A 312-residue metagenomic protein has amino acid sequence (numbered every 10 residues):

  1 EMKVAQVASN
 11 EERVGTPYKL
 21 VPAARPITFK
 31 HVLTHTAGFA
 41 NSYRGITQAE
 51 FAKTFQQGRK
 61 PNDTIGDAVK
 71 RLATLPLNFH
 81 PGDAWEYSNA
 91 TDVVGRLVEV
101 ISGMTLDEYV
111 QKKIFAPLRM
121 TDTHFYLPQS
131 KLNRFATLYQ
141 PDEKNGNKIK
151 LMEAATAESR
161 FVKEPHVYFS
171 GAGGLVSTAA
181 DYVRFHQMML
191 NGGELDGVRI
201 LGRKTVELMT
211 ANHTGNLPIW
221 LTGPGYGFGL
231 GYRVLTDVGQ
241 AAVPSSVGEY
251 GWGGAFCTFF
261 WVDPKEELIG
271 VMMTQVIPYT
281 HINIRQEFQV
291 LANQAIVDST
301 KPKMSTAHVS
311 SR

Functional and structural regions predicted by a protein language model:
E1-V247: Short, surface-exposed loop or secondary-structure junction motifs that flank catalytic or metal-binding residues
K112, L201, M272-T274, N283-Q289: Composition- and surface-driven signal marking solvent-exposed, interaction-prone regions in large proteins
K144, P264-K265: Short, ordered coil/turn segments that flank beta-strands lining enzyme active or ligand-binding pockets
N191-L195, T205, T210-P218, D237 (+2 more regions): Short, gly/Ser/Thr-rich active-site loops of penicillin-recognizing serine hydrolases
R233-V234, W261-D263: Short, well-ordered beta-strand micro-motif
G251: Short, structured beta-strand/loop micro-motifs enriched in basic residues and often containing a Trp
G254-F256: Short, small/polar residue-rich loop motifs at catalytic or cofactor-binding pockets
F260-W261, E267-V276: Short, well-ordered beta-strand elements
